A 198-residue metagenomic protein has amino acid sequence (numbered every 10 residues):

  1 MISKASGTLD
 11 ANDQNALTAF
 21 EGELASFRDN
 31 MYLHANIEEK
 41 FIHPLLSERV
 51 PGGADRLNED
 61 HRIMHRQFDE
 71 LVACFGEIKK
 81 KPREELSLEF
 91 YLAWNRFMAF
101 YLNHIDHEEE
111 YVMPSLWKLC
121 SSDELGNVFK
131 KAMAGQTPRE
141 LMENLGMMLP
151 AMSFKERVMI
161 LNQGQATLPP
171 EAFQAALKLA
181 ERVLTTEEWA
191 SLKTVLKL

Functional and structural regions predicted by a protein language model:
M1-L198: Small-residue-biased structural context
